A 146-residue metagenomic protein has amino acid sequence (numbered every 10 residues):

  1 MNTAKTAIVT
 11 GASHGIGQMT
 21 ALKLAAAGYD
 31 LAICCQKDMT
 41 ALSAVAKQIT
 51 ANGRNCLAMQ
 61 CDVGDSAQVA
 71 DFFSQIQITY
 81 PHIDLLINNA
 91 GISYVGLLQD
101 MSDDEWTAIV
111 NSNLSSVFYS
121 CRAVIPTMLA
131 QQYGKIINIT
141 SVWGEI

Functional and structural regions predicted by a protein language model:
S13-H14: Conserved glycine-rich cofactor-binding loop
Y29-A44: Conserved glycine-rich Rossmann-like NAD(P)H-binding loop of the short-chain dehydrogenase/reductase
M39, Q60-F72, D103: The beta1-alpha1 cofactor-binding region of Rossmann-like NAD(H)/NADP(H)-dependent oxidoreductases
N89-Y94: Conserved NAD(P)H cofactor-binding loop of Rossmann-fold oxidoreductase domains
L97-L98, E105-V110: Substrate-binding pocket helix/loop in short-chain dehydrogenase/reductase
C121-R122: A short, exposed helix-loop element centered on a Lys and neighboring polar residues
I137-I146: Catalytic loop of short-chain dehydrogenase/reductase
